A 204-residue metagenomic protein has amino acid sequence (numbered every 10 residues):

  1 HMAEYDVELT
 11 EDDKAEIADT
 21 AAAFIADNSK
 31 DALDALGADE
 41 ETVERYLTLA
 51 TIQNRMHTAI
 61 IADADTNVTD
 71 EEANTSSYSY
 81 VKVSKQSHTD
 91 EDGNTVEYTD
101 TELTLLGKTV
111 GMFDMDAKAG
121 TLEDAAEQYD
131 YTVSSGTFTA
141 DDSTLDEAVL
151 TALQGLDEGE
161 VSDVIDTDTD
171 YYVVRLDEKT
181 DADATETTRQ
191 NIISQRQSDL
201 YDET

Functional and structural regions predicted by a protein language model:
H1-A38: N-terminal targeting/tethering segments
A3, E8, A50, M112-G120: Residues at alpha-helix boundaries and the short loops/turns that link adjacent helices
L9-K14, E71-N74, L103, M115-K118 (+2 more regions): Extended intrinsically disordered, low-complexity coil regions enriched in Ser, Thr, Gly, Ala and often Pro
E11-K14, A26, E40, L122 (+2 more regions): Alpha-helix initiation and N-capping motif
D12-A15, E44, T137: Short loop/turn and capping residues at structural boundaries
A18-A21, A126-D130, I192: A general structural motif at alpha-helix termini
L33-L105, M112, T144-T204: PPIase-associated folding chaperone regions across multiple families
G107-A148, E178, A182-D183: Peptidyl-prolyl cis-trans isomerase
